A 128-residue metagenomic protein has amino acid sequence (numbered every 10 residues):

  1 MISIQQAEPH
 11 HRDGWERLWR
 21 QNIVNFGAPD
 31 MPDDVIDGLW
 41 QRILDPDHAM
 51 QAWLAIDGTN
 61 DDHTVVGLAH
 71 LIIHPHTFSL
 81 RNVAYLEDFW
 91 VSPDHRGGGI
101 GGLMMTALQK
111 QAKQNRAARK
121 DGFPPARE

Functional and structural regions predicted by a protein language model:
I2, Q6-R81, E87, Q111: Acetyl-CoA-dependent GNAT
Q5, R96-G97: Short, cationic motifs built from Arg/Lys/His that form the positively charged side of catalytic pockets
D33, A126-R127: Conserved beta-strand edge residues that scaffold enzyme active sites
I72, S92, F123: Conserved residues at the C-terminal ends of beta-strands
H74-H76, D94, R127: Short coil/turn motifs at secondary-structure junctions
F89-R96: A short, internal acetyl-CoA/4′-phosphopantetheine-binding micro-motif in the GNAT/acyltransferase core
G97-K110: Conserved acetyl-CoA-binding loop-helix of GNAT-fold acetyltransferases
A112-P125: Conserved GNAT acetyl-CoA-binding A-motif
